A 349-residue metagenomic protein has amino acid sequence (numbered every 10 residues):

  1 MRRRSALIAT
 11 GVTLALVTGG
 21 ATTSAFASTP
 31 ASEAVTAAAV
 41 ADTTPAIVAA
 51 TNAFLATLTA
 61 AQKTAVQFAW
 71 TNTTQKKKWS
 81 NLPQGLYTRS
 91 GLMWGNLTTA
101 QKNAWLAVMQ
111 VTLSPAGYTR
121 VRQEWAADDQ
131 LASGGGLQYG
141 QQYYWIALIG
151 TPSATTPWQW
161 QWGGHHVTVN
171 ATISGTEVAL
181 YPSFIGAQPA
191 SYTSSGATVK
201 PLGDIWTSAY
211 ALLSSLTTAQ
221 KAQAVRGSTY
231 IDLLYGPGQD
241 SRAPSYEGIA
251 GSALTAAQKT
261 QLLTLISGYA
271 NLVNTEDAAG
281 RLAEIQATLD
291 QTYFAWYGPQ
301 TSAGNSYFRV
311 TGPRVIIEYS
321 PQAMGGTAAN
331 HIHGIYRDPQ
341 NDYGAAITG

Functional and structural regions predicted by a protein language model:
M1-S28: Secretory targeting and sorting signals
T23-G349: A cross-kingdom marker for long, charged
